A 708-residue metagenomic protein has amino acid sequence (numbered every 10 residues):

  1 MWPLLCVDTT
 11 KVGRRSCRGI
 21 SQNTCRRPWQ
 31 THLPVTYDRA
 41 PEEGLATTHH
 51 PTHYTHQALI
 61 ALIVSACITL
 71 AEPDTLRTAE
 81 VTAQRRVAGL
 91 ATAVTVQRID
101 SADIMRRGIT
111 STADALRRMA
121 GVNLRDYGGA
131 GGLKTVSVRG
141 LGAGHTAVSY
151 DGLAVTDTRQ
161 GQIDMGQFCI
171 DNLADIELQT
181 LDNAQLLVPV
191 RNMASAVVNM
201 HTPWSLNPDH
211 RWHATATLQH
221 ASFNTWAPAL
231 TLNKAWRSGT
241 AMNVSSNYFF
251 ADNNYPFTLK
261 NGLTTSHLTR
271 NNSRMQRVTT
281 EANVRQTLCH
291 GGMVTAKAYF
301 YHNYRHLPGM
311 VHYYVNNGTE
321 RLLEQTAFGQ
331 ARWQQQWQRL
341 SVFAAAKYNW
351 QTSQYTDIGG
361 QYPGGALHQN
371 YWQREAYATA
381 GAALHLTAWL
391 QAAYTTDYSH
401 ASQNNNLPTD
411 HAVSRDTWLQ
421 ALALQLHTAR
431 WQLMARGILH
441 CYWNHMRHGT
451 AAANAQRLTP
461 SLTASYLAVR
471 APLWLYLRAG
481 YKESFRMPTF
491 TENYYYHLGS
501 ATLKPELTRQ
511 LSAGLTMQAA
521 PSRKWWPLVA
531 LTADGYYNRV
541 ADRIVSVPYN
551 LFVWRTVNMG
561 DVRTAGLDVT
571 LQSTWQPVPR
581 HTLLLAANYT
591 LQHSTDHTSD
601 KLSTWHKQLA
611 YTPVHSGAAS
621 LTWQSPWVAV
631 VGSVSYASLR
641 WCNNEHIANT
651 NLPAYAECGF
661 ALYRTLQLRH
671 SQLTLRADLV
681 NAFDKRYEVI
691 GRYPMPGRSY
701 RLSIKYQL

Functional and structural regions predicted by a protein language model:
T78-R106, T135: N-terminal periplasmic "start-of-domain" segments of outer-membrane beta-barrel proteins
A113, R117-D157: Extracytoplasmic beta-strand/coil segments of soluble accessory domains associated with Gram-negative outer-membrane
I170-T215: A beta-strand signature from Gram-negative outer-membrane beta-barrel systems, especially the internal plug domain
N233, S245, R285-T287, L424 (+7 more regions): Conserved C-terminal beta-signal and adjacent last beta-strands/turns of outer-membrane beta-barrel proteins
N253-F257, H267-T279, R285-V342, A346-E375 (+2 more regions): Flexible loop and strand-edge segments within Gram-negative outer membrane beta-barrel domains
R339-D357, L477-G480, E506-T574: Membrane-embedded beta-barrel scaffold of Gram-negative outer-membrane proteins
A393, R430-L433, A530-R539, N558-C642 (+1 more regions): Gram-negative outer-membrane beta-barrel transporters
W443-H448, A452, Y466-S512, L531 (+4 more regions): Surface-exposed extracellular loop regions of Gram-negative outer-membrane beta-barrel proteins, predominantly
